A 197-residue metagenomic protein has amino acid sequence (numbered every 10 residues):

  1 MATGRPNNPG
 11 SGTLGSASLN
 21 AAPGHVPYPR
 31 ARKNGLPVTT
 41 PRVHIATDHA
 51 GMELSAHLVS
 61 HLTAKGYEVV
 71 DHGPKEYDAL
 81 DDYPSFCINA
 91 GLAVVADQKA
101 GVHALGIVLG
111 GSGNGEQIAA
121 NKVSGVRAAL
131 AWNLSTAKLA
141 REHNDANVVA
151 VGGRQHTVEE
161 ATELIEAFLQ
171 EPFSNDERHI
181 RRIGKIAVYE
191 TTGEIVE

Functional and structural regions predicted by a protein language model:
A2-G10, L14: Extreme N-terminal basic, low-complexity initiation segments that serve as generic localization/processing leaders
T39-V43: Extreme N-terminal starter segment of soluble prokaryotic enzymes
H44-A64: Glycine-rich phosphate/diphosphate-binding loop of Rossmann-like nucleotide-binding domains
A46-E53, L134-E197: C-terminal binding/interaction regions
S60-V69, G125: Short helix-loop-beta junction
E68-L80: A short beta-strand-loop structural module common to alpha/beta enzyme folds
F86-L130: Helix-adjacent hinge/juxtasegments
